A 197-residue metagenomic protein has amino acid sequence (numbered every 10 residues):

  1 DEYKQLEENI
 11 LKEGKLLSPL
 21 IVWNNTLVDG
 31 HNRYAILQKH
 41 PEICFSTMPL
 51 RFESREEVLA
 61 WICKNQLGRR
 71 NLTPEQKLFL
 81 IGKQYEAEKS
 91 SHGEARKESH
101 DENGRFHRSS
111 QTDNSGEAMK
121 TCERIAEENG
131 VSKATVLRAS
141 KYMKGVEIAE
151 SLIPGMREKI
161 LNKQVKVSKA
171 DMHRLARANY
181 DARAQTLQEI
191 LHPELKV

Functional and structural regions predicted by a protein language model:
D1-L50, E57-N71: Short, charged/polar connector segments at secondary-structure boundaries
L6-E7, I160, L175, T186: A structural signal for short hydrophobic/aromatic patches embedded in well-ordered alpha helices
E7, T73, I153, A178-A182: Residues that cap or delimit alpha-helices
E13, E88, K163-Q164, A178 (+1 more regions): Short coil/turn helix-boundary motifs
E42, S46-P49, Q164-V165, K169-A178: S-adenosyl-L-methionine-dependent nucleic acid methyltransferase catalytic domains
R70-A170: Alpha-helical interaction elements
K169-E194: A short, Lys/Arg-enriched interface patch at domain edges and termini
